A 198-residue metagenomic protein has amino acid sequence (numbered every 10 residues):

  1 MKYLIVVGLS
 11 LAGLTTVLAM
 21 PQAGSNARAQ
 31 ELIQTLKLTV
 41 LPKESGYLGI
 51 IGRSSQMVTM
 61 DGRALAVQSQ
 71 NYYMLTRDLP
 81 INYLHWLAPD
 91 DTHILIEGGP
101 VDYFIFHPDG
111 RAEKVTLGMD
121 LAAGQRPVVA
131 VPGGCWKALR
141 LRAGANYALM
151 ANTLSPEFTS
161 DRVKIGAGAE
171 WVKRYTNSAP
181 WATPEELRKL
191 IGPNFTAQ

Functional and structural regions predicted by a protein language model:
M1-L4: Positively charged n-region of N-terminal signal peptides that target proteins for export
V6-T15: Bacterial N-terminal signal peptides
M20-V129, A138-L139, A145-N146, P156-T159 (+1 more regions): Non-catalytic, conserved peripheral segments adjacent to functional cores
L149-A151: Short, well-structured beta-strand segments enriched in hydrophobic/aromatic residues within extracellular or lumenal
